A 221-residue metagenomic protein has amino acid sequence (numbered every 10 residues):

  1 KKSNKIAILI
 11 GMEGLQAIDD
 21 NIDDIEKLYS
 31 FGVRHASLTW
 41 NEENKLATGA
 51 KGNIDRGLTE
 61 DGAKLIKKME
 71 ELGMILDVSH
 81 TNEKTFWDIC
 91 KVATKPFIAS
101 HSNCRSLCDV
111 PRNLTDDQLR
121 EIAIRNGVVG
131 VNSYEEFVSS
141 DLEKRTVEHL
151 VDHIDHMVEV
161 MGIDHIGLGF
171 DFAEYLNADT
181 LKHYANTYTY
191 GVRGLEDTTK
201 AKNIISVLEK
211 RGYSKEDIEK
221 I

Functional and structural regions predicted by a protein language model:
K1-V138, V151-V158, H165, Y184 (+2 more regions): Extended, charged catalytic domains and RNA/DNA-binding interfaces, predominantly in divalent-metal-using enzymes
Y29, Y134, Y175, Y184 (+2 more regions): Sequence-level detector for tyrosine residue identity
E60, H80, K144, E148 (+1 more regions): Soluble non-cytosolic domains of exported or imported proteins
S140-E143, Y190-G194: Second-shell loop/turn segments in exported
V151-I154, G169, T198-I205: Short amphipathic alpha-helical surface patches that serve as generic macromolecular interface elements
M161-A185, G194: Short acidic/histidine-rich active-site segments
R193-I221: Mid-to-C-terminal alpha-helical segments outside catalytic/metal-binding sites
